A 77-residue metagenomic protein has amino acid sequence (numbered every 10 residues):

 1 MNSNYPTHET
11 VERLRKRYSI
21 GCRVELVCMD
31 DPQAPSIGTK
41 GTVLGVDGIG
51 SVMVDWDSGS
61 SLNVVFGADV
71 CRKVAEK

Functional and structural regions predicted by a protein language model:
N2-K77: Basic/aromatic-rich interaction segments and small domains that mediate binding to polyanionic partners
